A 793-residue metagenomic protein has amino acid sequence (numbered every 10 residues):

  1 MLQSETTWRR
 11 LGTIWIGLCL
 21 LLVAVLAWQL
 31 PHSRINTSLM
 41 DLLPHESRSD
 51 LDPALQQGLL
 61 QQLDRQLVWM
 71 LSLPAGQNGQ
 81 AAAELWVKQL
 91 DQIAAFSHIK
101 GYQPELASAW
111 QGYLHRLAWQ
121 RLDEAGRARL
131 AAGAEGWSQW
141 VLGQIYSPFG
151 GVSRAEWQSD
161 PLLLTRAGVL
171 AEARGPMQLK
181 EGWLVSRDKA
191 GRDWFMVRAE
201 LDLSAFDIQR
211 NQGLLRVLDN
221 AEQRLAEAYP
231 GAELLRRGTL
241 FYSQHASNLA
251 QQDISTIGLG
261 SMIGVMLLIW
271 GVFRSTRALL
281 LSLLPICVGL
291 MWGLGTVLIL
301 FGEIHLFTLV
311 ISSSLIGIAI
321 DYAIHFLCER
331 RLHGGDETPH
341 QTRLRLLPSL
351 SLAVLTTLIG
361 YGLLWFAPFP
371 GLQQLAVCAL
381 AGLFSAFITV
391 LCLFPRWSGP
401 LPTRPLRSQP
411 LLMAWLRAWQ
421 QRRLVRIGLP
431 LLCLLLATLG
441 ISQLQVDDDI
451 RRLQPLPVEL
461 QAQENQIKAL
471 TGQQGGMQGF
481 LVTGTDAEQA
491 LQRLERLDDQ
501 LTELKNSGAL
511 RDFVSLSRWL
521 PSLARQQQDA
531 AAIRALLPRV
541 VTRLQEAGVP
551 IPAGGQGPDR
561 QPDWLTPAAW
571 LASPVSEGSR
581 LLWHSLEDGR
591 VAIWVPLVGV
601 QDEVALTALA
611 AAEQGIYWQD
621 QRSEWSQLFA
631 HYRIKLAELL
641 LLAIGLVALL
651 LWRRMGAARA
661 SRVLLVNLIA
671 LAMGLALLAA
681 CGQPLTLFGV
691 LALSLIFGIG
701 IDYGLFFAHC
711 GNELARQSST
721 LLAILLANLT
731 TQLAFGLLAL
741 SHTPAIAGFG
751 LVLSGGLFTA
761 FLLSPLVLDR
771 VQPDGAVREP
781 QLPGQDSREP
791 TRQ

Functional and structural regions predicted by a protein language model:
M1-T37, L393-D449: Signature of alpha-helical transmembrane segments and their immediate interfacial
V25-Q29, D41, A81-D188, R192-W194 (+1 more regions): Alpha-helical transmembrane helix bundles of large polytopic membrane transport and channel proteins
W28-P74, R174-W183, Q443-T485: Solvent-exposed, non-transmembrane loop/terminal regulatory segments of multi-pass membrane proteins
S153-G271, S275-T276, P562-A648, W652: Extracytoplasmic
L279-H325, A660-F706, G736: Hydrophobic transmembrane alpha-helices and their membrane-interface caps in long multi-pass transport proteins
L283, G335-A367, E713-H742: Pore- and gate-forming transmembrane helices of large, multi-pass membrane proteins
I299-L300, L309, L315-R331, L347 (+4 more regions): Transmembrane alpha-helices and their membrane-interface boundaries in multi-pass membrane transporters and channels
L429-A547: Juxtamembrane segments of multi-pass membrane proteins
